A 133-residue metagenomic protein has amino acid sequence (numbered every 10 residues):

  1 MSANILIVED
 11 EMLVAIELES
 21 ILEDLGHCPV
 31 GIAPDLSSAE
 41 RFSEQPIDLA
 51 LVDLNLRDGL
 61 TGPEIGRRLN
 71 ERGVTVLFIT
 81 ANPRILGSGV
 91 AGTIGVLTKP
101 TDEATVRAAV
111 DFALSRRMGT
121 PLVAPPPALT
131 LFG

Functional and structural regions predicted by a protein language model:
E9, T80: Conserved acidic carboxylate
M12-G31: Two-component/phosphorelay signaling modules centered on CheY-like receiver
E19, I32-L49, R57: Acidic, metal-coordinating helix/loop segments flanking the phosphotransfer/catalytic sites of two-component signaling
V52-N70: Conserved phosphotransfer microenvironments
K99: A Lys-centered signature of the CheY-like receiver
D102-R107: Hydrophobic face residues on amphipathic alpha-helices
R117-G133: CheY-like receiver
